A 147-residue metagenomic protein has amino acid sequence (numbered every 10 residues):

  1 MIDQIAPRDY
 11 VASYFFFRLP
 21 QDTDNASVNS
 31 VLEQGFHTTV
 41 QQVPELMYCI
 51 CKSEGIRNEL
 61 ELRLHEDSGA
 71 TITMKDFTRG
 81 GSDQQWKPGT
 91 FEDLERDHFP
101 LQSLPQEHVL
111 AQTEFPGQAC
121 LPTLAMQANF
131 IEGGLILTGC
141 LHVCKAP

Functional and structural regions predicted by a protein language model:
M1-P147: Non-catalytic N-terminal regions of enzymes
